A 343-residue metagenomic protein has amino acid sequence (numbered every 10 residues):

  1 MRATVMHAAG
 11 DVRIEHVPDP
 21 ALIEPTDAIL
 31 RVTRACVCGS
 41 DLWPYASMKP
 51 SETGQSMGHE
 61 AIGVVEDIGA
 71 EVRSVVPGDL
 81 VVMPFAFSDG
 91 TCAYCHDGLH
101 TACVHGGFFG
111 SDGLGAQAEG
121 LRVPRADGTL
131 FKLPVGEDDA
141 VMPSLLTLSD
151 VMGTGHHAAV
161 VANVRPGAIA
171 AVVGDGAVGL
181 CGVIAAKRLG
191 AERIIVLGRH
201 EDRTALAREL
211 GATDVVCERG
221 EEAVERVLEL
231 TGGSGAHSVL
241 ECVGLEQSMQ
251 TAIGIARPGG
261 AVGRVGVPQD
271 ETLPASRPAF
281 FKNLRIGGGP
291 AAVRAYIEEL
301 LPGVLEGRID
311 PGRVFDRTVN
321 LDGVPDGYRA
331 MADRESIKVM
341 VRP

Functional and structural regions predicted by a protein language model:
M1, Q250-G254, R294-P343: C-terminal hydrophobic helical "lid"/dimerization subdomain of Rossmann-like NAD(P)H-dependent oxidoreductases
P20-A35, M48-A93, T101, G113 (+1 more regions): Glycine-rich beta-strand-centered segment in the early N-terminal region that forms part of a ligand/cofactor-binding
I23-E24, V76, R165, R257 (+1 more regions): Residue-level recognition of short, solvent-exposed, well-ordered loop/turn junctions that link secondary-structure
R31-T33, P84, G98, P124 (+2 more regions): Residue-level recognition of conserved beta-strand edge/terminus positions
L80, D138-E221, E225: Mid-domain Rossmann-like dinucleotide-binding core that forms the NAD(H)/NADP(H) cofactor-binding site
D89-V173: NAD(P)H dinucleotide-binding glycine-rich loop of Rossmann-like/cofactor-binding domains, especially the beta1-alpha1
A162-V164, A205-R285, P325: Glycine-rich cofactor phosphate-binding loops and adjacent beta1-alpha1 units of small-molecule cofactor enzyme domains
H200, P268, A292: Residues in the short beta-alpha loop(s) of Rossmann-like NAD(P)-binding domains
